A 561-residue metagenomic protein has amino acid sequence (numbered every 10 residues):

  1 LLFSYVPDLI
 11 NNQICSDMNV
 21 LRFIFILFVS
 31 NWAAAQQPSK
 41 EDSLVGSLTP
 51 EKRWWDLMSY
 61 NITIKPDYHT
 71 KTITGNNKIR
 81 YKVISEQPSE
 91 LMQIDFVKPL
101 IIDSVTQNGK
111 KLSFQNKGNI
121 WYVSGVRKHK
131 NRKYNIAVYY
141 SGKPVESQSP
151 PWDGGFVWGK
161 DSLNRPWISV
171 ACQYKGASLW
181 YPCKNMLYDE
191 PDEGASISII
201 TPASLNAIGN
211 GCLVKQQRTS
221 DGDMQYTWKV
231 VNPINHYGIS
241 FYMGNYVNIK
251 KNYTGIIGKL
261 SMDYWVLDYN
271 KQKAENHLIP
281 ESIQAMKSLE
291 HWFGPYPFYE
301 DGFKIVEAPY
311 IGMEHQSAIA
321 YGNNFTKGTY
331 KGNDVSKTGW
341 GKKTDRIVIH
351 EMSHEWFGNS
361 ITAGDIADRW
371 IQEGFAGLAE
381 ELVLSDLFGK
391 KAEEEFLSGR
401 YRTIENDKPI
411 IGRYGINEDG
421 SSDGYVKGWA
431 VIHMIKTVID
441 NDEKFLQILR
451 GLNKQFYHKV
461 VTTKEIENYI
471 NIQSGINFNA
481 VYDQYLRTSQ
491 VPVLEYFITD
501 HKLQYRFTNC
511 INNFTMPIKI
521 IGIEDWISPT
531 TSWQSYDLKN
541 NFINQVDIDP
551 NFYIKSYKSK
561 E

Functional and structural regions predicted by a protein language model:
A35-T74, G159-D161, R165, N479-A480: N-terminal, polar/Ser/Thr-rich
K40-E41, Y139-V247, V546, P550-S559: Extended, low-hydrophobicity, Ser/Thr/Pro/Gly-biased non-transmembrane segments
K78-P99, P182-L187, P191-P202, K464 (+1 more regions): Surface-exposed beta-strand/loop patches in extracellular or lumenal glycoproteins
P88-M92, V97-G159, D221, T227 (+1 more regions): A surface-exposed beta-strand-loop module
I101-T106, F478-N479, T499-D549: Beta-strand-rich binding/interaction modules
G159, I197, T227, V247-E355 (+3 more regions): Juxtacatalytic substrate-recognition/specificity segment
V231, R369, E373-M434, F456: Acidic/His/Gly-enriched intrinsically disordered linker/tail segments that often contain short helix/coil "MoRF-like"
P297, S421-L503: Amphipathic alpha-helical substructures
